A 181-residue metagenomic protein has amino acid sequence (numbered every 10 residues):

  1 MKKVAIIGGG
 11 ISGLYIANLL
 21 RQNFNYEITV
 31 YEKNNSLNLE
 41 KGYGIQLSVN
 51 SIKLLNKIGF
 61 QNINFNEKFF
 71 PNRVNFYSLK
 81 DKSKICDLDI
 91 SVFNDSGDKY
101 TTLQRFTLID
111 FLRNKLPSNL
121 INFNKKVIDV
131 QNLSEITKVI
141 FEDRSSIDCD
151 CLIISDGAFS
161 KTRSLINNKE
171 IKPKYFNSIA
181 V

Functional and structural regions predicted by a protein language model:
M1-S12: Beta1/beta-strand and adjacent pyrophosphate-binding region of the FAD-binding site in flavoprotein oxidoreductases
V4, R21, S48-A180: Conserved N-terminal helical subregion
I7, Y31-E32, S155-D156: Active-site flanking residues adjacent to catalytic metal/cofactor-binding acidic residues
S12, S36, F159: Conserved Rossmann-like nucleotide-cofactor binding loop
Y15: Conserved SAM/SAH-binding loop-helix junction of Class I S-adenosyl-L-methionine-dependent methyltransferases
R21-K41: Glycine-rich FAD pyrophosphate-binding loop
S36-L54: Conserved N-terminal glycine-rich FAD pyrophosphate-binding loop of Rossmann-like flavoproteins
